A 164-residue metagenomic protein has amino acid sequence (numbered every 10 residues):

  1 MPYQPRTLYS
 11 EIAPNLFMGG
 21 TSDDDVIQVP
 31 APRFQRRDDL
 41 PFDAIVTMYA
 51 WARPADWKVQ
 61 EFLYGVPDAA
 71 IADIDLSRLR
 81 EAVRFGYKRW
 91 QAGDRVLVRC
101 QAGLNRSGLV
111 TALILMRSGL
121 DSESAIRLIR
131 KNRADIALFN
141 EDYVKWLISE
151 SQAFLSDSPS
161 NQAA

Functional and structural regions predicted by a protein language model:
P2-R95, M116-I148, L155: Cysteine-based protein phosphatase catalytic domain of the PTP/DSP
D94-A112, M116: A phosphate-binding catalytic loop at a beta-strand-loop-alpha-helix junction that coordinates phosphoryl groups
D157-P159: DNA/chromatin major-groove-contacting recognition/catalytic segments
Q162-A164: Short intrinsically disordered terminal tails
